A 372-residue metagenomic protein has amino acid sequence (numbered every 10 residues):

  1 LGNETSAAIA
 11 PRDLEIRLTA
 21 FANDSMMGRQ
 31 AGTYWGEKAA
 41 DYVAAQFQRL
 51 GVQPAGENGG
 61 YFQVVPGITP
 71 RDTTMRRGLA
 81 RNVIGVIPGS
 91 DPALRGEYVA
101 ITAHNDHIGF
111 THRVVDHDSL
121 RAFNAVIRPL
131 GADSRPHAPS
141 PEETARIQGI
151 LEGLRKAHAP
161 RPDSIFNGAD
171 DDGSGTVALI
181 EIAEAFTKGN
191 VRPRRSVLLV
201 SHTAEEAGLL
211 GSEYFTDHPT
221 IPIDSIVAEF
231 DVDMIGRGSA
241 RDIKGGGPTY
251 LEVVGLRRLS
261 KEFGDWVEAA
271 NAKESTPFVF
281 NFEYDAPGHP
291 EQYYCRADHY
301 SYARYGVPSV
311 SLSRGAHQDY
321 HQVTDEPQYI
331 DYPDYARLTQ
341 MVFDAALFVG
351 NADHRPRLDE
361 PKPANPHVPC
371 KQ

Functional and structural regions predicted by a protein language model:
G2-A8, D24-W35, P70-T74, P88 (+7 more regions): Second-shell loop/turn segments in exported
G2-N3, A7-K38, L50, P54-G56 (+2 more regions): N-terminal capping segment at the start of a domain
I9, D13-I16, A20, Y34-R49 (+12 more regions): Extracytoplasmic/secreted proteins, especially bacterial periplasmic and envelope-associated proteins
A20, R29-P88: A non-catalytic alpha/beta surface segment that caps or lines the substrate-entry region of metallo-dependent hydrolase
G32, N58, R95-V99, F110-H117 (+4 more regions): Short, solvent-exposed loop/turn and secondary-structure capping segments
Y61-G168, E181-E184, K188-R194: Soluble metallo-hydrolase cores and metallopeptidase-like ectodomains found primarily in the secretory/periplasmic
H202-S311: Metal-dependent peptidase/peptidase-like ectodomains
S313, H317-K371: His/Asp/Glu-rich mid-to-C-terminal helical/loop segments that flank catalytic regions of hydrolases
